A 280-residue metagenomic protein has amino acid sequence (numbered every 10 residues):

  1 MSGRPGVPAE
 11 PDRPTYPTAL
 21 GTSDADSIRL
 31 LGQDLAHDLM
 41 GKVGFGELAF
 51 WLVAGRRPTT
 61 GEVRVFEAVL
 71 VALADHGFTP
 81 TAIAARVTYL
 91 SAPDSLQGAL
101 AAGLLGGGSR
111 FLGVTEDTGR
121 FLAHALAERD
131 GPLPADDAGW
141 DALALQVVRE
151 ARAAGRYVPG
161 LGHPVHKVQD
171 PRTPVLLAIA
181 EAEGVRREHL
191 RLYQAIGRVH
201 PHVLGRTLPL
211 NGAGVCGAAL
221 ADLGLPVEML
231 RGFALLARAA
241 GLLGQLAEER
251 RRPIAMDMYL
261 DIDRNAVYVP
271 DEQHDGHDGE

Functional and structural regions predicted by a protein language model:
S2-E280: Non-transmembrane, aqueous-exposed alpha-helical and coiled segments at domain scale
